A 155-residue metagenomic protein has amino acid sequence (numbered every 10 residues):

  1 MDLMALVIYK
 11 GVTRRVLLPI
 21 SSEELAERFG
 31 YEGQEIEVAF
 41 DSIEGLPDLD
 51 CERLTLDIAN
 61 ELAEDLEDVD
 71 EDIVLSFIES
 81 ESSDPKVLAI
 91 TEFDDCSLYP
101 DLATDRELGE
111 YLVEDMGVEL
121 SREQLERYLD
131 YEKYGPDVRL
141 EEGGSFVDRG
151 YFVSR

Functional and structural regions predicted by a protein language model:
M1, G109-R155: Acidic, proline/glycine-rich low-complexity IDRs
M1-L25, R149-R155: Short, extreme N-terminal segment that most often corresponds to the first beta-strand
I8, G30-E32, G144: A generic structural signal for short, solvent-exposed coil/turn residues that cap or connect secondary-structure
L18, E52-T55, A59, E67 (+4 more regions): Intrinsic-disorder-associated interaction segments
E24-V87: Structured domain cores in non-transmembrane regions
D57-E67, D94-L102, Y111-D115, G144-G150: Short, Lys/Arg-enriched charge-dense amphipathic segments
I78, V87-E114, Q124, K133 (+1 more regions): Extracytoplasmic/secretory-pathway segments with low complexity and glycosylation-like composition
